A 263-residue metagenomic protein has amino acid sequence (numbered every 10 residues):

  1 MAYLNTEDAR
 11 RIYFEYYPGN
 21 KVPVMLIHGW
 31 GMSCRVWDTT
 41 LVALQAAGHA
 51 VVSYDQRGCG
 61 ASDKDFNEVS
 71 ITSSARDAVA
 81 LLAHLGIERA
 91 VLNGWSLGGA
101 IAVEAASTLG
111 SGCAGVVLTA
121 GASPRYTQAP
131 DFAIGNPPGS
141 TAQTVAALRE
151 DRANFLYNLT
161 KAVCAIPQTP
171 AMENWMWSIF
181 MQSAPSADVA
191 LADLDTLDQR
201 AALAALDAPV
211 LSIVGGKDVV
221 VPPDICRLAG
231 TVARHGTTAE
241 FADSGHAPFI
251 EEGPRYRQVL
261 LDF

Functional and structural regions predicted by a protein language model:
R10-K64: Conserved HGGG/HGGXW glycine-rich cap/lid loop of the alpha/beta-hydrolase fold
S73-A90: Conserved acidic catalytic loop of the alpha/beta-hydrolase fold
V103-T108, G112-A147: Flexible "cap/lid" loop of the alpha/beta hydrolase fold
T127-G135, A146-A204: Conserved alpha/beta-hydrolase catalytic His-Asp/Glu region
L206, S212-V214, D218: Short beta-strand/loop motif that positions the catalytic acidic residue of the alpha/beta-hydrolase fold
V219-I225: Conserved alpha/beta-hydrolase "acid-adjacent" motif
P223, G230-A247: Catalytic histidine neighborhood in serine/cysteine hydrolases with alpha/beta-hydrolase-type architecture
S244-R257: Catalytic histidine-centered segment of alpha/beta-hydrolase-like enzymes
